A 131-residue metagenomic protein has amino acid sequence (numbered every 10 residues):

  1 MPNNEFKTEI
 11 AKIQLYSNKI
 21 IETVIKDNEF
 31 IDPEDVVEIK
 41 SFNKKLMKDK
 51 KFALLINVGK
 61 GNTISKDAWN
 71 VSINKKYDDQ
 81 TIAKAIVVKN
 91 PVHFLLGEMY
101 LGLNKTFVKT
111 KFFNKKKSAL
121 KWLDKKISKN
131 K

Functional and structural regions predicted by a protein language model:
M1-K131: Amphipathic, Lys/Arg-enriched alpha-helical "gate/interface" segment within cytosolic domains that mediates
